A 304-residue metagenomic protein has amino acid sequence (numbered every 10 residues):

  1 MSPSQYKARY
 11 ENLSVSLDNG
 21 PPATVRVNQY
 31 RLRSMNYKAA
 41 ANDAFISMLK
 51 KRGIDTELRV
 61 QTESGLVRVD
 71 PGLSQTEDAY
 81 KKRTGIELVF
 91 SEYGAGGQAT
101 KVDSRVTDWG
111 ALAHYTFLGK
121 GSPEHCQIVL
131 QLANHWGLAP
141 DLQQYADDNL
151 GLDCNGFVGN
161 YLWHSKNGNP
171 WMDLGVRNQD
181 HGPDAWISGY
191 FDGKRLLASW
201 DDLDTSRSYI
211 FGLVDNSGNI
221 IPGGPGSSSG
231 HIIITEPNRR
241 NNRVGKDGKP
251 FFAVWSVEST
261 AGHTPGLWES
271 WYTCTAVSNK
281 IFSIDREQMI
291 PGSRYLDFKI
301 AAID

Functional and structural regions predicted by a protein language model:
M1-W163: N-terminal capping segments
S2-N19, A23-N28, I221-D304: Aromatic- and glycine-rich peptidoglycan recognition patches
K7, K38, K50-K51, K81-K82 (+10 more regions): Context-gated lysine
D18, K51, E63, D70 (+11 more regions): Intrinsically disordered, low-complexity segments enriched in small/polar residues
A79, E92, D108, H135 (+5 more regions): Residues in intrinsically disordered, low-complexity segments of regulatory proteins
A95-Q98, T107, K120-E124, M172-S188 (+4 more regions): General structural signal for secondary-structure boundaries
G168-H263: ...with weaker cross-activation on analogous glycine-rich loops/strands in unrelated enzymes
